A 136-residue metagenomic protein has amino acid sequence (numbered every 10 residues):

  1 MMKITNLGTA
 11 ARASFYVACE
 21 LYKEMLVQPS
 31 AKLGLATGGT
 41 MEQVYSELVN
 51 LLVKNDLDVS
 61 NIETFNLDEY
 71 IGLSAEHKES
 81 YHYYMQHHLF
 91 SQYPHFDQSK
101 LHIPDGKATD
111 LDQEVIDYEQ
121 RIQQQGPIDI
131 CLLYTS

Functional and structural regions predicted by a protein language model:
M1-L33: N-terminal glycine-/serine-/threonine-rich phosphate-binding loop
V17, V44-L48, A75-H77: Short, glycine/acidic-enriched capping/hinge loops at junctions between secondary-structure elements
A18-L26, V49, V53, Q86-F90 (+1 more regions): Generic structural signal for well-ordered alpha-helical scaffold segments
V27-V53: Glycine-rich N-terminal segment of FAD-binding domains in flavoprotein oxidoreductases, spanning the beta-loop-helix
D56: Conserved alpha-helical segments that form or flank metal/cofactor-binding pockets of metalloenzymes
V59-I130: Ligand-binding beta-strand-loop-alpha-helix segment within the catalytic cores of soluble metabolic enzymes
Y134-T135: Conserved small/polar residues in nucleotide/adenosyl-binding loops
